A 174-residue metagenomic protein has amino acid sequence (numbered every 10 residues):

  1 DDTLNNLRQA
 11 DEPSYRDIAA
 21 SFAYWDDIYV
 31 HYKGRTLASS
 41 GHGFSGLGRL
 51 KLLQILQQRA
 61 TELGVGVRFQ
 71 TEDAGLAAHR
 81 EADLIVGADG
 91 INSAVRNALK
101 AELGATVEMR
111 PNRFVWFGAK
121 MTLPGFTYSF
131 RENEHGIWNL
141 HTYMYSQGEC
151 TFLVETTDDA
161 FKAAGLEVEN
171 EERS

Functional and structural regions predicted by a protein language model:
D2-G118: Conserved N-terminal helical subregion
Q58, H79-S174: Conserved FAD-binding catalytic core of PHBH/FMO-like flavoproteins
